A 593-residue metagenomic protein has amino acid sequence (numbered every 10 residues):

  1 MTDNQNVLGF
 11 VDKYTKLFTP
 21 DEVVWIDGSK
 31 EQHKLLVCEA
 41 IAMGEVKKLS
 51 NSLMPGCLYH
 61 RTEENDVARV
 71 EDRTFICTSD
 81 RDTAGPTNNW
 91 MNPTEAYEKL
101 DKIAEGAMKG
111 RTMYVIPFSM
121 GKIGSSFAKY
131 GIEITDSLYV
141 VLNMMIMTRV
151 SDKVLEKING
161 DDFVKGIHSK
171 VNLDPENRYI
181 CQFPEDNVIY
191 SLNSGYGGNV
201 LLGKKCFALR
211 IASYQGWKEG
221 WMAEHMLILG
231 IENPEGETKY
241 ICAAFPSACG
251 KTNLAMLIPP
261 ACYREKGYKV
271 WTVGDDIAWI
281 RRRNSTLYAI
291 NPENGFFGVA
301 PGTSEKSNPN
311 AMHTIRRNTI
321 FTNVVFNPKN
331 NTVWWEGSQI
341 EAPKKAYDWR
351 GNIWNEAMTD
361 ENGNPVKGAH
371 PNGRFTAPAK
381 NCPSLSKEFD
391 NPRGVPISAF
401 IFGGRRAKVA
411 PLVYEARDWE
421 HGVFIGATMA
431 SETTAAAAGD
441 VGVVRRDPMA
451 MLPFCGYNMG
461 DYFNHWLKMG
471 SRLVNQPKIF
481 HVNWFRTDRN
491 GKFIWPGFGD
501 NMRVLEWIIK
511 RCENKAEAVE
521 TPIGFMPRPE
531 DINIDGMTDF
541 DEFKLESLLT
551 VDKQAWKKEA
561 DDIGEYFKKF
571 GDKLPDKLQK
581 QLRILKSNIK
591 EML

Functional and structural regions predicted by a protein language model:
T2-C249, P259-L593: Conserved internal helical-beta-strand scaffold that buttresses enzyme catalytic cores
L254: Hydrophobic positions on the alpha1 helix immediately C-terminal to the Walker A/P-loop
